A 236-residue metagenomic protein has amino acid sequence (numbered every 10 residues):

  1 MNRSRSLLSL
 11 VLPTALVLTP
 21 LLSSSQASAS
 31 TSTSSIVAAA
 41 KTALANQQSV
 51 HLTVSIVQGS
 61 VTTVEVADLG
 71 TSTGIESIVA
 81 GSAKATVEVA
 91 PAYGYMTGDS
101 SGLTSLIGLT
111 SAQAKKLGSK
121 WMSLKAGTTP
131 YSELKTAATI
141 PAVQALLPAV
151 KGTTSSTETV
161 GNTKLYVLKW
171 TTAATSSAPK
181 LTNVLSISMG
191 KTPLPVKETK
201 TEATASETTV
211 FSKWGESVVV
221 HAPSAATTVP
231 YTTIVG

Functional and structural regions predicted by a protein language model:
N2-V64, A225-G236: N-terminal leader/targeting segments and the immediate start of mature chains
T33-G102, N183: N-terminal mature ectodomain segment of secretory-pathway/periplasmic proteins
I36, V50-I56, I140-V150, Y166-W170 (+2 more regions): Outer-membrane beta-barrel proteins
V66-L69, P130-L146: Short, basic/low-complexity N-terminal boundary segments at the transition from targeting/disordered tails
L69, V87-V89, T159, M189 (+1 more regions): Generic beta-strand structural signal
T97-T139: Acidic/charged, solvent-exposed loop-and-adjacent secondary-structure segments enriched in E/D, K/R, S/T, and G/P
K151-T159: Short amphipathic beta-strand and strand-loop transition segments with alternating hydrophobic
G161-T227: Gly/Pro-enriched, hydrophobic low-complexity segments that function as extracytoplasmic propeptides/linkers
